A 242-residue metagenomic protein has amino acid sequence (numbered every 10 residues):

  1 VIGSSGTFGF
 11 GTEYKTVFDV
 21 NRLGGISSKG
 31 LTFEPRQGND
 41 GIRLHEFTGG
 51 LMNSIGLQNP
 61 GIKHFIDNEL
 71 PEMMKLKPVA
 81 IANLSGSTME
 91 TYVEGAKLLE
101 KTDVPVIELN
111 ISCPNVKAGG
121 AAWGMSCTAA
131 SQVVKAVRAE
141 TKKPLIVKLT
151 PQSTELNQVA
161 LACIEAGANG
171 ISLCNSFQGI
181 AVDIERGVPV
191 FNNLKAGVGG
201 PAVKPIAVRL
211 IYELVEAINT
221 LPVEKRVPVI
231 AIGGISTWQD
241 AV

Functional and structural regions predicted by a protein language model:
V1-A80, S85-E90: N-terminal capping/small domains of soluble enzymes
V1-I2, L76-A82, E140-P151, E216-I232: Short beta-strand/loop segments at the ligand-binding rim of alpha/beta enzyme cores
G6-F8, L31, S85-S87, S112-P114 (+3 more regions): Active-site beta-loop-alpha junctions enriched in small/polar residues
T12-F18, E90-K101, S153-A166, E216-E224 (+1 more regions): Catalytic cores of alpha/beta
F18, I66-K75, E100, V134-T141 (+2 more regions): Surface-exposed amphipathic alpha-helices with a cationic face
G24-N39, V104-C113, N169-F177: Non-cysteine beta-strand/loop elements that form the S-adenosyl-L-methionine
L51-M52, N59, C113-A129, V159 (+1 more regions): Glycine/Thr-rich beta-alpha phosphate-binding loop at enzyme active sites
K97-T141, L149-T150, A166: Metal-dependent enolase-superfamily TIM-barrel catalytic cores that perform enediolate-based chemistry
